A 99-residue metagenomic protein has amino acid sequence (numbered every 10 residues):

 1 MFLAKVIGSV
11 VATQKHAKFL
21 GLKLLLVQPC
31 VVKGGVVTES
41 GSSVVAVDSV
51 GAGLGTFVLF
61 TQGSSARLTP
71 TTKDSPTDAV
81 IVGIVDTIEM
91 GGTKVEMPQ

Functional and structural regions predicted by a protein language model:
M1-T38, P98: N-terminal first-folded block
K15, D48, T71: Short, flexible, glycine/charge-rich loop motifs used to bind or transfer phosphoryl groups or to couple energy/partner
Q28, F60-T61: Short beta-strand segments
S42-V47: Short alpha-helix capping/helix-loop boundary micro-motifs
L59, S65-Q99: C-terminal structural segments of small proteins and small subunits
